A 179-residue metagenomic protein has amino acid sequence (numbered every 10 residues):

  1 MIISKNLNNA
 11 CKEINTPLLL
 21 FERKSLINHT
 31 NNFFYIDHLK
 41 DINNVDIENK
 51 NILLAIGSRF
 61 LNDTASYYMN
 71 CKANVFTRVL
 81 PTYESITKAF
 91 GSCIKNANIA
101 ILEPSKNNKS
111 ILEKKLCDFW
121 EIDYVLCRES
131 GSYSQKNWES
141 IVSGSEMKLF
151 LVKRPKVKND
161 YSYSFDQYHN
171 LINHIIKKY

Functional and structural regions predicted by a protein language model:
M1-I42: Glycine/small-residue-rich loop that forms an oxyanion/phosphate-binding "nest" at active or ligand-binding sites
N6-A10, D63-Y67, K88, L116 (+1 more regions): A short acidic, amphipathic alpha-helical/loop segment
E13-L18, K72-A73, G144-K148: A short helix->loop->beta-strand "cap" motif at the edges of active sites that frequently abuts
F21-E22, R78, L151-K153: Generic beta-sheet signal
N28-N32, E84-G91, N108-E113, N159-S164: Short, charged, surface-exposed secondary-structure boundary motifs
N43-N74: Internal active-site segments that recognize and position negatively charged phosphoryl groups and nucleotide moieties
C71-K106: Histidine/lysine/aspartate-rich catalytic loop segments that bind and position anionic ligands
C117-W120, Y124, R128-Q135, I141 (+1 more regions): C-terminal functional extensions of proteins
